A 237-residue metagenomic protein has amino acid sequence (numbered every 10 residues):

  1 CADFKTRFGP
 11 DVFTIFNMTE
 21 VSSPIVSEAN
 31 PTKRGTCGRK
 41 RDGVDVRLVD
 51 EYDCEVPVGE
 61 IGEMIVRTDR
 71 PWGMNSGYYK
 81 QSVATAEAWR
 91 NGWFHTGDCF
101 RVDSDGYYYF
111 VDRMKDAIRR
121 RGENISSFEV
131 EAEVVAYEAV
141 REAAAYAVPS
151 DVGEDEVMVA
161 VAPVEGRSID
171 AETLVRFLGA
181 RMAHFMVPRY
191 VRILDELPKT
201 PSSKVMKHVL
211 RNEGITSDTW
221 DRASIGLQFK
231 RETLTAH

Functional and structural regions predicted by a protein language model:
C1-G35, D45-R47, Y52-E55: Gly/Ser/Thr-rich phosphate-binding loop
D3, M18, D42, Y79 (+1 more regions): Ligand-binding pocket scaffold of soluble enzyme catalytic domains
F13, V191-L194: General small-molecule cofactor/ligand-binding pocket signal
N17, G38, D98, G122: Active-site glycine-centered loops adjacent to acidic/histidine catalytic or metal-binding residues that shape
V26-S27, G38, P57-G59, S76-Y78: Active-site glycine/GP-rich loop and adjacent strand/helix microenvironment that borders small-molecule binding pockets
G35-K40, E55, A88-G92: Short Gly/Pro-enriched turn/cap motifs at secondary-structure boundaries
V46, Y52, V66-P71, S76-G77 (+6 more regions): AMP-binding/adenylate-forming catalytic core of the ANL superfamily
N212-H237: Acidic/polar alpha-helix N-cap and adjacent early helical turns within long charge-rich amphipathic helices/linkers
